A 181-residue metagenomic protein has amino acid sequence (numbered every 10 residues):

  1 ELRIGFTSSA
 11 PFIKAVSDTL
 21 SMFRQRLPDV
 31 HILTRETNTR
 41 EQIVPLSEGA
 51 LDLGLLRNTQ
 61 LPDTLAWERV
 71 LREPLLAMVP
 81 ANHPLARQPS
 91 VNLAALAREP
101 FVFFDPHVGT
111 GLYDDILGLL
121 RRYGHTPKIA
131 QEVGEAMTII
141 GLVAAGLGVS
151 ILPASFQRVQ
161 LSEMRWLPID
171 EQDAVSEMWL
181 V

Functional and structural regions predicted by a protein language model:
L2-P62, V133: Central regulatory/effector-binding core of bacterial HTH transcription factors
R3-F6, L75, P84-A86, V91-G111: Short loop->beta-strand "edge-of-pocket" segments that line small-molecule binding or catalytic clefts across diverse
I13-V16, F101-Y123: Secondary-structure junction motif
H31, P45, G49-A50, R69 (+5 more regions): Conserved functional loop/turn residues at catalytic and ligand-binding sites
R35, R40-L51, L117, R121-Y123 (+1 more regions): Short helices/loops that flank or line small-molecule/ion binding pockets
N38, N92, G134-E135, P153: Short loop/turn segments at beta->alpha junctions
D63-R69, E73-P74, M78, Q88 (+1 more regions): Beta-alpha-beta core module
